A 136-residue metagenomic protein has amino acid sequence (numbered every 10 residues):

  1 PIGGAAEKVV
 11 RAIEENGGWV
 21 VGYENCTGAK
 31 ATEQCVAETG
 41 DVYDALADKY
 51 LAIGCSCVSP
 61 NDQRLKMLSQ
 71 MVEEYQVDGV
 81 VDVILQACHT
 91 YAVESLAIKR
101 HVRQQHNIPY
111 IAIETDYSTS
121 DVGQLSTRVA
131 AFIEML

Functional and structural regions predicted by a protein language model:
P1-A6, A87-V93, S120: Gly/Ser/Thr-rich loops at beta-strand to alpha-helix junctions that form or flank small-molecule/cofactor-binding
P1-P60, R64-M67, M71: Redox- and metal-dependent alpha/beta enzyme cores, enriched for Fe-S-associated oxidoreductases and cofactor-handling
G18-W19, V77, I108: Short aromatic/hydrophobic-glycine micro-motifs
E24-N25, V81-A87, E114-Y117: Active-site proximal loops enriched in glycine and acidic residues that flank catalytic Cys/His/Asp and coordinate
L51-C55, L85, S118: A broad detector of the eukaryotic-type serine/threonine protein kinase catalytic domain
C57-D78, S118-V129, E134: Electropositive, surface-exposed helix/loop patches at the edges of structured domains that serve as adaptable
N61-Q105: C-terminal hydrophobic structural anchor segments that stabilize assembly/packing rather than catalytic chemistry
L96-L136: Peripheral docking tails and interdomain loops at the edges of cofactor- or intermediate-handling domains
